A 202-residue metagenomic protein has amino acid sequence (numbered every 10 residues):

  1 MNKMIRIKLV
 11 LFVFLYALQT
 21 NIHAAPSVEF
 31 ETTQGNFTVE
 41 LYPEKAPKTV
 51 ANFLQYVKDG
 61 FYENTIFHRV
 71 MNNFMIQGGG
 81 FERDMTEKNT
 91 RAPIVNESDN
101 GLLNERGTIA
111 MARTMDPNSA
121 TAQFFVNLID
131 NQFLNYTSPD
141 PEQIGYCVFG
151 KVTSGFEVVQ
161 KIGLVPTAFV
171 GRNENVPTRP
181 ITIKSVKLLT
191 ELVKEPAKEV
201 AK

Functional and structural regions predicted by a protein language model:
M1-I5: N-terminal secretory signal peptides that target proteins for export/translocation
V10-F12, I22-H23: Cleavable N-terminal signal peptides
F12-F14, R83: A periodicity- and composition-biased signal for non-globular, repetitive helical segments
A17-Q19: N-terminal signal peptide c-region/cleavage motif recognized by signal peptidases
I22-K202: Cyclophilin-like peptidyl-prolyl cis-trans isomerases
